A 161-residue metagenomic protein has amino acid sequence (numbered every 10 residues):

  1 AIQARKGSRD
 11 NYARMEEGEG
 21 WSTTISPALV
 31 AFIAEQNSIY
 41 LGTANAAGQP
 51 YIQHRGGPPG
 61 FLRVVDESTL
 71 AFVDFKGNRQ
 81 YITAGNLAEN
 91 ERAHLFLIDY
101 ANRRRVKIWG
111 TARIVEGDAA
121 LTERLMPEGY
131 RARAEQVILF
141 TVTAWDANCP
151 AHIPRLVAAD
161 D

Functional and structural regions predicted by a protein language model:
A1-D161: Binding-site signature for planar aromatic cofactors or substrates
